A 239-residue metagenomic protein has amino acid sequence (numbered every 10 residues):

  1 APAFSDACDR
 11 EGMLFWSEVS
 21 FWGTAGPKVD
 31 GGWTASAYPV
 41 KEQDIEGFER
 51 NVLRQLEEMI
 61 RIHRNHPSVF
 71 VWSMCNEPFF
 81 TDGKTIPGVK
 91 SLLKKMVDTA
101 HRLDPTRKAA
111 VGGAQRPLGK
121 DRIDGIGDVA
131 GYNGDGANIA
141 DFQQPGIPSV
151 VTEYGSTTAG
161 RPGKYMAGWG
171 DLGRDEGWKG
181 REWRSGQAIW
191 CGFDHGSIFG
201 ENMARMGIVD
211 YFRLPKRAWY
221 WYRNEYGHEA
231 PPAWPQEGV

Functional and structural regions predicted by a protein language model:
A1-V129, N133-I147, T157-R161, W169: Active-site mouth of glycoside hydrolases
E57-R61, D175-E176, R223: Generic structural signal for well-ordered alpha-helical scaffold segments
H66, R181, W190, E225-P232: Phosphate/oxyanion-binding loops and surfaces in catalytic or ligand/nucleic-acid-binding neighborhoods
P78, S156, C191-H195: Glycine-rich beta-alpha junction loops
L93, V97, R107, I147 (+3 more regions): Ligand-binding pocket scaffold of soluble enzyme catalytic domains
G170-A204, W219-Y220: Substrate-binding cleft of secreted/luminal carbohydrate-active enzymes
H195-V239: Aromatic-rich peripheral "rim/lid" segments of glycoside hydrolase catalytic domains that contact and position glycan
